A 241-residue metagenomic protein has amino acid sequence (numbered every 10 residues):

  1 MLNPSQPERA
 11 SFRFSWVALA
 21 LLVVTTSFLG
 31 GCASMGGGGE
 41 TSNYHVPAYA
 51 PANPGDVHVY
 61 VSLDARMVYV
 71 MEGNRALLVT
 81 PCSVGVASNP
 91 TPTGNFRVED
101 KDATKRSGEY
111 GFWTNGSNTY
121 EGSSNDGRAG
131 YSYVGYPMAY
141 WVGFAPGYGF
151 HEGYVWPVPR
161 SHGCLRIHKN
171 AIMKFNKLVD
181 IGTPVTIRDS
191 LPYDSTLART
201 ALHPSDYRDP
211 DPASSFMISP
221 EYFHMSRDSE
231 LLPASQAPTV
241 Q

Functional and structural regions predicted by a protein language model:
P4-L19: Bacterial N-terminal signal peptides that target proteins for export
T26-L29: Bacterial Sec-type N-terminal signal peptides, specifically the leucine/valine-rich hydrophobic h-region
N43-H58, L63-D64, L78-V86, G94-F96 (+4 more regions): N-terminal post-signal-peptidase region of extra-cytosolic proteins
P54-D56, L63-R66, L77-V79, T91-N95 (+4 more regions): Extracytoplasmic
D64-R66, G73-A76, G85-A87, K101-T104 (+4 more regions): Solvent-exposed coil/turn segments that connect beta secondary-structure elements in extracytoplasmic/periplasmic
T91-W113, F175-K177: Short, surface-exposed secondary-structure junctions/capping segments
G111-Q241: Exported/periplasmic cell-wall-interacting domains
